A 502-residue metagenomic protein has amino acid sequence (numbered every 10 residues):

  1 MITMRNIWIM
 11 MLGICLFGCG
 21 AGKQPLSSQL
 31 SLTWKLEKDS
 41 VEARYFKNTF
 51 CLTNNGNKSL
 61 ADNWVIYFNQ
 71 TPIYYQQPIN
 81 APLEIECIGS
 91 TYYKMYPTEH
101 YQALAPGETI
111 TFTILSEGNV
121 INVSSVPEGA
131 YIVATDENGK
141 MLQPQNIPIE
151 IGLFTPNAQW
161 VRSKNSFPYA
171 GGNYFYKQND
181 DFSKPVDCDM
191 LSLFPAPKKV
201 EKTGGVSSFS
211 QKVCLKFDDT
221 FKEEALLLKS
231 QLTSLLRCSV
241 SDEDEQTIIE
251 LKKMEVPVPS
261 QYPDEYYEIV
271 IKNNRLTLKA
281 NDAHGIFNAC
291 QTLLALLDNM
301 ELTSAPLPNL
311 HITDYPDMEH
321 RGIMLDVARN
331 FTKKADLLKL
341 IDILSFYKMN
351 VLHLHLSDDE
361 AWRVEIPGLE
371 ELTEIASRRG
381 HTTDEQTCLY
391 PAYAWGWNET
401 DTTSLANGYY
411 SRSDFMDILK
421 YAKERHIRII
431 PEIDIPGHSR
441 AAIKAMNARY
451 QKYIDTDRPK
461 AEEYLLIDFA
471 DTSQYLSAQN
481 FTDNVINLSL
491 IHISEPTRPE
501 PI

Functional and structural regions predicted by a protein language model:
M1-S28: Bacterial Sec-dependent N-terminal signal peptides
K23-A43: Low-complexity, acidic Ser/Thr/Pro/Gly-rich terminal tails and inter-domain linkers that flank the onset of structured
Q24, V126, Y131-P316: Acidic, contiguous N-terminal accessory segments
L52-N57: Asparagine-centered strand-capping/turn motif at beta-strand->loop junctions
L60-G89: Short acidic, flexible loop segments centered on an aromatic residue
P82-V120: Intrinsically disordered, low-complexity Pro/Gly/Ser/Thr-rich segments with frequent PxxP/GP/PP motifs and embedded
E360-E424, A441-L488: Aromatic- and acidic-residue-enriched carbohydrate-binding clefts of CAZyme catalytic domains
I491-I502: Single conserved hydrophobic/aromatic residue that forms the stacking wall/gate of nucleotide- or nucleobase-binding
